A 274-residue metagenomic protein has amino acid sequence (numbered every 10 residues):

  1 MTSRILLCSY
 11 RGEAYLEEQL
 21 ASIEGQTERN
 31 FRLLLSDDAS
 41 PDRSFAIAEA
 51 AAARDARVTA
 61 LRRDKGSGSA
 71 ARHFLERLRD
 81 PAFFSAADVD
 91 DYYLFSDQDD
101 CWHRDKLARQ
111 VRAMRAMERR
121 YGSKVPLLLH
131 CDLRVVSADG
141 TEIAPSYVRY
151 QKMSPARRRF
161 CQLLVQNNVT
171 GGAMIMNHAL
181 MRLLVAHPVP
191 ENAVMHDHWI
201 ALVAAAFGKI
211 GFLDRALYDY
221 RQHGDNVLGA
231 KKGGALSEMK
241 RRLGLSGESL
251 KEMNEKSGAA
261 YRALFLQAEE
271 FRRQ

Functional and structural regions predicted by a protein language model:
M1-G233, S246: Nucleotide-sugar donor-binding/catalytic module of glycosyltransferases that assemble extracellular/cell-envelope
M153-S154, Y220-D225, G229-R273: Catalytic core of nucleotide-sugar-dependent glycosyltransferases
R159, R273-Q274: Helix N-terminus capping/helix-initiation residues
